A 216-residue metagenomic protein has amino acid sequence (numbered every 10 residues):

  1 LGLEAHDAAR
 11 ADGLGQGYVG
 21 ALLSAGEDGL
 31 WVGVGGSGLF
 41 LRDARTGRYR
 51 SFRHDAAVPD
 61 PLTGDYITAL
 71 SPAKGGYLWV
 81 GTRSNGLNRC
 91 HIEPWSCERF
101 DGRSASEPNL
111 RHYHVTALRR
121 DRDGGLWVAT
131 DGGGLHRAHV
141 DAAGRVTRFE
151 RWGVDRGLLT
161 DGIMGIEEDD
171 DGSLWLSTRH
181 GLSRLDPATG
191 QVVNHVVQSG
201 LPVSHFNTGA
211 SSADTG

Functional and structural regions predicted by a protein language model:
L1-G216: Carboxylate-rich, polar loop motifs that coordinate divalent cations or form catalytic acidic clusters
